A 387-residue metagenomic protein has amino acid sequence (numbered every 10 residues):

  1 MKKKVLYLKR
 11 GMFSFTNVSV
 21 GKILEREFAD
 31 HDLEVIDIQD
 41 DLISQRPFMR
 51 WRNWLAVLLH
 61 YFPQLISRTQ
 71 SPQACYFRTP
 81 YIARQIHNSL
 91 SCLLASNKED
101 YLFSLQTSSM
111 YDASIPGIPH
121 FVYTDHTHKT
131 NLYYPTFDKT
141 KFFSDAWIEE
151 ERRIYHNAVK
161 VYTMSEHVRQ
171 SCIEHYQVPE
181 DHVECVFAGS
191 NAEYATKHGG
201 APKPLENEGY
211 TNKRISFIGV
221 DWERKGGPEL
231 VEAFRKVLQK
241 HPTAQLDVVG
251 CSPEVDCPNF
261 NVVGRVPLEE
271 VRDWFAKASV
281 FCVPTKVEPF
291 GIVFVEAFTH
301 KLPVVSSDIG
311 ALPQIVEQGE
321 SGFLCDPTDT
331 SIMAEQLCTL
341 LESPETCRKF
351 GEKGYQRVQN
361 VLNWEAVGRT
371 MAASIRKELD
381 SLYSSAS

Functional and structural regions predicted by a protein language model:
K141-V161: Membrane-proximal helix-turn-helix segments that form the acceptor-binding/catalytic region of lipid-linked
H167, G189: Carbohydrate-associated surface elements
E193, G199-K225, V231-R235: Conserved donor-binding/catalytic core segment of Leloir-type glycosyltransferases
V266, D273-A278: Short alpha-helical donor nucleotide-sugar binding micro-motif in glycosyltransferases
K286: Aromatic "clamp/platform" in nucleotide-sugar-dependent glycosyltransferases that forms part of the donor/acceptor
P303-S306, V316: Short hydrophobic beta-strand element within catalytic cores of glycosyltransferases and related nucleotide-activated
Q318-G319, F323-T330, T339-E345: Conserved acidic donor-binding segment of nucleotide-sugar-dependent glycosyltransferases
I332, T339, T346-V361, V367-A373: A short, well-ordered alpha-helix in the C-terminal region of glycosyltransferases
